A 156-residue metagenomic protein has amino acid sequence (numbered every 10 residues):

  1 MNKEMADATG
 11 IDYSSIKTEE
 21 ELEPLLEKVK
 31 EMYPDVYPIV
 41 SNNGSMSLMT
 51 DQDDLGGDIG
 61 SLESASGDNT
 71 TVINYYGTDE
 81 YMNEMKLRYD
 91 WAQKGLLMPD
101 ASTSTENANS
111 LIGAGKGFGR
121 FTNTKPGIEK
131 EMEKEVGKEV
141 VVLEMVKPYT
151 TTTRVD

Functional and structural regions predicted by a protein language model:
M1-D156: Extracytoplasmic/secretory soluble proteins
